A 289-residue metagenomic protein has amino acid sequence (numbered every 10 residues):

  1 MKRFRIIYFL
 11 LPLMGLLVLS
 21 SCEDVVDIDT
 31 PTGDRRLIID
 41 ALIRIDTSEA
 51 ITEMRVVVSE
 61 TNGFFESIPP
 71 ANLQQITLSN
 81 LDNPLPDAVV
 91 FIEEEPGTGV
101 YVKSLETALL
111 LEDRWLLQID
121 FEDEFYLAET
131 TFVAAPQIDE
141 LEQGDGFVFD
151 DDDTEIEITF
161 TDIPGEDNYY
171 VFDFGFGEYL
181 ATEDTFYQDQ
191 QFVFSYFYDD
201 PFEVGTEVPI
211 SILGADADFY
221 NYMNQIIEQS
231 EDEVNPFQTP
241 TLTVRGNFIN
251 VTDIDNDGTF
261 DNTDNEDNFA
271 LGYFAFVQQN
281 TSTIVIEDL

Functional and structural regions predicted by a protein language model:
K2-F9: Bacterial N-terminal signal peptides that target proteins for export
L13-L16: Processing junctions and N-termini across compartments
V18-S21: C-terminal motif of bacterial Sec signal peptides marking the signal peptidase cleavage site
E23-L289: A sequence/structural signal for flexible, mid-protein segments enriched in small/helix-disrupting residues
